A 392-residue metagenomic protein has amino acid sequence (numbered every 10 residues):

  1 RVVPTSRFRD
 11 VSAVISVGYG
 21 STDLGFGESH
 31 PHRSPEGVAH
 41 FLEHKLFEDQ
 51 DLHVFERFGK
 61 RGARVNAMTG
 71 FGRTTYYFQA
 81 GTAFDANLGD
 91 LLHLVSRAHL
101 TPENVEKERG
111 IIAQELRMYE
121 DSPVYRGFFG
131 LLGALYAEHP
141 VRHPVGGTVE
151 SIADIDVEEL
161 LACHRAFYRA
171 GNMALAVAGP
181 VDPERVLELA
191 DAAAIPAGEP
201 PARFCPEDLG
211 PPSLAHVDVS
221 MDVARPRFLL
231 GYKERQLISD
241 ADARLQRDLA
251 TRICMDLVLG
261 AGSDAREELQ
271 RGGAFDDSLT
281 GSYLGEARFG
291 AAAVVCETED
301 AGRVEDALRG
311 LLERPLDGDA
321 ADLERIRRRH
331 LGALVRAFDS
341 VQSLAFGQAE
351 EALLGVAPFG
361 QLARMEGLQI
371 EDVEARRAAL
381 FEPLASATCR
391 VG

Functional and structural regions predicted by a protein language model:
R1-V54, L161-E268, A385-G392: His/Glu-rich zincin catalytic helix
D49, H53-A202, Q246, D256 (+2 more regions): Charge-rich, well-structured scaffold segments of protease-associated domains
